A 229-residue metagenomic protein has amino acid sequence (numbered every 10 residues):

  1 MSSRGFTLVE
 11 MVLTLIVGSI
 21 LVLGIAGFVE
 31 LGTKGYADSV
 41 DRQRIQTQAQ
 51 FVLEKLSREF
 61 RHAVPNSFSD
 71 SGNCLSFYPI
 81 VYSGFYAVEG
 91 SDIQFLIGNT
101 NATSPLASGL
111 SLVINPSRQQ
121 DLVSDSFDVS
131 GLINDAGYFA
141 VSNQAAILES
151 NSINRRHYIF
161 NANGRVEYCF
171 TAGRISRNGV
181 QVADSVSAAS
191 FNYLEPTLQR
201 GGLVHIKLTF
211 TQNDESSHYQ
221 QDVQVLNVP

Functional and structural regions predicted by a protein language model:
S2, N161, Q212: Acidic surface patches and DE-rich sequence motifs
S2-R61: Aliphatic-rich helix starts adjacent to a transmembrane/signal segment
R4, S108, R200-G202: Residue-level preference for short coil/turn positions at secondary-structure junctions
F6, H157, Y168, F191-L194: Aromatic-residue hotspot detector
L13, L23-I25, R42-A49, N134-A140 (+2 more regions): A generic short-segment signal for beta-strand/edge and adjacent turn/coil regions
E30, R61, Y82, S117 (+3 more regions): Residue-level marker of positions within ordered structural domains that often coincide with functionally constrained
R42-F170: Extracytoplasmic beta-strand-rich oligomerization domains located immediately C-terminal to a leader/signal peptide
A172-P229: Short linear sequence signals and composition-biased patches located at protein termini or domain-edge surfaces
